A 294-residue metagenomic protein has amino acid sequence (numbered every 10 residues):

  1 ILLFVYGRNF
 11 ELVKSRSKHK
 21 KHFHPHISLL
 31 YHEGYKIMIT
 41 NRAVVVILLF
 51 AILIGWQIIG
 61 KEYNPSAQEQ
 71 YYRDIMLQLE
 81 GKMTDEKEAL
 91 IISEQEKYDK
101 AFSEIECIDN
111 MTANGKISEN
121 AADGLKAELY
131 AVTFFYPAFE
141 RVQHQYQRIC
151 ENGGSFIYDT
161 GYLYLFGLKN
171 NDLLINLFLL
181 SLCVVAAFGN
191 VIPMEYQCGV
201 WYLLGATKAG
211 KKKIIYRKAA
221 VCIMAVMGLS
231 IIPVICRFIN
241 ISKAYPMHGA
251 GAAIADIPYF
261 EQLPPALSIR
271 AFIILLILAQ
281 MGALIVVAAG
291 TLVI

Functional and structural regions predicted by a protein language model:
I1-R8: Hydrophobic alpha-helical segments
F10-K21, Y71-E80: Short, highly charged, low-complexity non-transmembrane loops/tails of multi-pass membrane proteins
V13-V44: Aromatic- and glycine-rich beta-strand/loop motifs that create alpha-glucan
Y35-K36, R42, G60-E62, L90-E140: Soluble catalytic regions of membrane-associated enzymes that act on cell-envelope and secretory-pathway components
V46-I58: Hydrophobic membrane-insertion alpha-helices, especially the h-region of bacterial N-terminal signal peptides
G55-K97, A121, Q143-E195, Y216-V293: Secretory targeting signals
V200-L204: Short cytoplasmic-facing helical segments at TM-TM junctions of multi-pass membrane proteins
G205-K211: Short helix-to-coil transition segments within interhelical loops that connect adjacent transmembrane helices
